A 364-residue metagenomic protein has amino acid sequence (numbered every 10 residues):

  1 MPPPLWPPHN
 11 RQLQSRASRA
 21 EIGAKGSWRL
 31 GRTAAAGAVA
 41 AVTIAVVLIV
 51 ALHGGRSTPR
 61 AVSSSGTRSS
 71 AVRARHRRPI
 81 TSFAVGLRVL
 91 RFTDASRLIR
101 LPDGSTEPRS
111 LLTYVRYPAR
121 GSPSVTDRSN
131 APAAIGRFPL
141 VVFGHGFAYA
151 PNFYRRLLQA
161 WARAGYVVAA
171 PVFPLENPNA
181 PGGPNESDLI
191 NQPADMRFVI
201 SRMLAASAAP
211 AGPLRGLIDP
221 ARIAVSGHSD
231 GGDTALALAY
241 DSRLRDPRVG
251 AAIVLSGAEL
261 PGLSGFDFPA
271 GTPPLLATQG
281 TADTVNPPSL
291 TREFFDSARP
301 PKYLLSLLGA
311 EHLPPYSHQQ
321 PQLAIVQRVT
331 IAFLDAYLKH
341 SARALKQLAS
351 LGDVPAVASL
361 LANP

Functional and structural regions predicted by a protein language model:
A45-T67: C-terminal region of N-terminal signal peptides and the immediate post-cleavage residues of exported proteins
G66-V142, F153, A160-A164: Domain-level recognition of soluble alpha/beta enzyme cores, biased toward histidine phosphatases/phosphomutases
V72, G309, H318-P364: Alpha/beta-hydrolase-fold serine-hydrolase catalytic core, especially in secreted/extracellular enzymes
P139-A148, V172, S256, Q279-G280: The conserved beta1-alpha1 loop
L158-P178: Conserved alpha/beta-hydrolase
N185-P220, A237: Alpha/beta-hydrolase active-site loop
G227-G231, A235: Gly/Ala-rich beta-loop-alpha elbow adjacent to hydrolase catalytic centers
P247-H312: The feature captures the conserved acid-bearing segment of alpha/beta-hydrolase catalytic domains
